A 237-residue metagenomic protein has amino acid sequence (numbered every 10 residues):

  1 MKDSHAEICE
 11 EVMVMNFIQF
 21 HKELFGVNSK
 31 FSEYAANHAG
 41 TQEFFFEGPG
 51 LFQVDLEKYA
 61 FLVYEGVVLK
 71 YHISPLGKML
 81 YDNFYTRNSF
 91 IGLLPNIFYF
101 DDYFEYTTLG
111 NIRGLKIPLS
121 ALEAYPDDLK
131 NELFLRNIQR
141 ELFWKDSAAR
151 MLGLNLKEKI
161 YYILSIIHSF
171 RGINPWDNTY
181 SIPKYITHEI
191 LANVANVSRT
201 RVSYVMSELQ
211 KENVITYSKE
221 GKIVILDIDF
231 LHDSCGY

Functional and structural regions predicted by a protein language model:
M1-G50, F90-I91, P95-F98: Cyclic nucleotide-binding regulatory module and flanking cytosolic helices
G40, G50, V67-H72, F90 (+1 more regions): Short beta-strand segments in beta-sandwich/barrel cores
Q42-F44, L51-V54, K58-Y64, D82-N83 (+1 more regions): His/acidic/aromatic-lined binding-pocket segments of jelly-roll/cupin-type domains and related regulatory beta-sandwich
K58-Y71, P75-L76, R87-N88: Glycine- and acidic-residue-biased ligand/ion/polar-headgroup-sensing regions
Y64-E65, T86, G110, K219: A cytosolic small-molecule/anion-sensing beta-strand core signal
Y81-L142, D146: Cyclic-nucleotide recognition modules
N131-N196: Polybasic "coupling" helices that flank or enter modular domains
F170-Y237: Phosphate-/nucleic-acid-contacting segments
